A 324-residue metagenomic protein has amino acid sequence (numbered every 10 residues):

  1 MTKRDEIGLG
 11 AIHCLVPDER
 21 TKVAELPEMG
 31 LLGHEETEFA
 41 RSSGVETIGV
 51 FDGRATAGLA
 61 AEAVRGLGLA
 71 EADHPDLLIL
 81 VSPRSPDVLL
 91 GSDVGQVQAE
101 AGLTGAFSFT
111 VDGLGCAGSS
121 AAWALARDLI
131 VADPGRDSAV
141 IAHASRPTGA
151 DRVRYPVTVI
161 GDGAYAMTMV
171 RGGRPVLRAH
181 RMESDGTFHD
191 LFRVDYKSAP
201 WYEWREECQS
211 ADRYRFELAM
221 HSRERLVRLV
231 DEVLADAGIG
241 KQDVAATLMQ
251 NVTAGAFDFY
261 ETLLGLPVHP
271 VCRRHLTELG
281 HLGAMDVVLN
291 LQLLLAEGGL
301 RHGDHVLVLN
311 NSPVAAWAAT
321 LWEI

Functional and structural regions predicted by a protein language model:
M1-G53, V153-M220, R228, I324: Condensing-enzyme catalytic core mediating Claisen C-C bond formation in acyl metabolism
G10, V81, D112, A139-S145 (+2 more regions): Short beta-strand segments
V45-F51, S108-D112, R152-R154, R273-G280: A short glycine/serine-rich beta->alpha loop
A57, A61, R84-P86, G91 (+6 more regions): Claisen-condensing/thiolase-fold acyl-transfer catalytic domains that form or cleave C-C bonds in fatty acid
A61-D76, R228-A245, L294-L295, G299: Phosphate/pyrophosphate-binding loops at sites that engage ATP/ADP/AMP, CoA/4′-phosphopantetheine, polyphosphate
P75-S85, V94: Membrane helical hairpin/interfacial module
V131-A164: Flexible, glycine-rich active-site loops centered on histidine and acidic residues that chelate a metal or position
